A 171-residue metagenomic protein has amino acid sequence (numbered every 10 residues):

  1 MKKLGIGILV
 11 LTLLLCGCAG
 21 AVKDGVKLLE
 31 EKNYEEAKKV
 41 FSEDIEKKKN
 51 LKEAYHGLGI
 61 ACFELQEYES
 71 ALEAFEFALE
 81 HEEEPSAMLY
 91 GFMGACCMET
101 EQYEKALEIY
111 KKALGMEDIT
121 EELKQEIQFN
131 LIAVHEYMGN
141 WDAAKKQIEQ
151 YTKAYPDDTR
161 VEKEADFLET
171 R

Functional and structural regions predicted by a protein language model:
A19-G20, E53, A87-M88, E122 (+2 more regions): Start-of-helix register in tetratricopeptide repeats
E30-E31, E64, E99, A133 (+2 more regions): Register position in tetratricopeptide repeats
K49, E83-E84, D118, P156: Short coil turns that delineate tetratricopeptide repeat
G57-I60, E64, G91-F92, E126 (+2 more regions): Canonical tetratricopeptide repeat
